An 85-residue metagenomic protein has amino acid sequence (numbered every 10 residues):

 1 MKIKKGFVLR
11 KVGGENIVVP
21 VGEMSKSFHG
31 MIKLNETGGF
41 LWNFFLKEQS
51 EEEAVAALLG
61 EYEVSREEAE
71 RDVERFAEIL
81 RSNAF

Functional and structural regions predicted by a protein language model:
M1-L46: Acidic, low-complexity/disordered tracts enriched in E/D and polar residues
G30-F85: Long, charge-rich, low-complexity alpha-helical segments
